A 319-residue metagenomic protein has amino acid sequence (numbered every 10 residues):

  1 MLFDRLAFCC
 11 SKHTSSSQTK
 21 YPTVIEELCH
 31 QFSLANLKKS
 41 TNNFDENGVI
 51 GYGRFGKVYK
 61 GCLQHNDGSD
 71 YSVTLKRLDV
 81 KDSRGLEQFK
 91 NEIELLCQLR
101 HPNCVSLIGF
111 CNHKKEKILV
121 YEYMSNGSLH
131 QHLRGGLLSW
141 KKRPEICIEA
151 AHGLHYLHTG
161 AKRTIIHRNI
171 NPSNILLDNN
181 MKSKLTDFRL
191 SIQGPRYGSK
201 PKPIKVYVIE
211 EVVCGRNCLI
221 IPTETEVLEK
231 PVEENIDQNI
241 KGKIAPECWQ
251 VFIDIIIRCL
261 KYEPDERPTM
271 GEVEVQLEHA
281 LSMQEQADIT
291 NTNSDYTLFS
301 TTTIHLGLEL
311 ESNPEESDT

Functional and structural regions predicted by a protein language model:
M1-C29, Q64-V73, R84, R189 (+3 more regions): Intrinsically disordered, low-complexity cytosolic regulatory tails and linkers adjacent to catalytic/signaling modules
N47-V58: Protein kinase glycine-rich loop
K57-V80, S106: Glycine-rich ATP phosphate-binding loop
F89-E94: Regulatory alphaC helix of protein kinase catalytic domains
S106-E116, S125: Short beta-strand micro-motifs within the conserved protein kinase catalytic domain, predominantly in the N-lobe
M124-R134, P231: Structural motif in protein kinase domains
H152-I165: Protein kinase catalytic-loop region centered on the HRD/HxD motif
